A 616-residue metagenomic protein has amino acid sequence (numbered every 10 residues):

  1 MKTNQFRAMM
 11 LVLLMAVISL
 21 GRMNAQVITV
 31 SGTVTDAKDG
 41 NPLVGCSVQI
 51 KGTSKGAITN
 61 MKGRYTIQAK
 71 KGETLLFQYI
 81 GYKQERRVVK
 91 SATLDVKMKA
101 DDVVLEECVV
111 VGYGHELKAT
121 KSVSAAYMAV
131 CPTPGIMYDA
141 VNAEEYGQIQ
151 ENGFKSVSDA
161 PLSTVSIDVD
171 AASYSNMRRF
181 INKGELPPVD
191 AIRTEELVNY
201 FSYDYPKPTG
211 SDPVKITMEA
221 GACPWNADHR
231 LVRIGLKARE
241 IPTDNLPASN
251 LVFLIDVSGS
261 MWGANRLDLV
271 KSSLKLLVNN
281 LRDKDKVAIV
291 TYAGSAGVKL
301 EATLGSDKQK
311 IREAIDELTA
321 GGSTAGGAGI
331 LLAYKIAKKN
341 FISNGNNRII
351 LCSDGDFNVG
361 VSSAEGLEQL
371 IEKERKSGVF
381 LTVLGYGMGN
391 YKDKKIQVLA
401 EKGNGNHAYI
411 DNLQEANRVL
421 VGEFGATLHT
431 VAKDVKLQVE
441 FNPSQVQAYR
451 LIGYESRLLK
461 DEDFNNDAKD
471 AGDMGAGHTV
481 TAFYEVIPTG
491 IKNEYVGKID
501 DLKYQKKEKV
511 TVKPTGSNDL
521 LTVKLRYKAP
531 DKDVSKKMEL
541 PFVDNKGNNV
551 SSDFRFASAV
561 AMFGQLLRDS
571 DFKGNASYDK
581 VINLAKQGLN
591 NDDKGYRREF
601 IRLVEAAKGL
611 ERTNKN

Functional and structural regions predicted by a protein language model:
I28-V30, A37-G52, K71, A119-K121: Short, ordered, surface-exposed loop/turn motifs in non-cytosolic proteins
V30-D36, G63, V96, V439: A short, amphipathic beta-strand motif
T33-T35, Q49, Q78-I80, T93-G153: Short, acidic, small-residue-rich periplasmic hinge/interaction motif at the N-terminus of Gram-negative outer-membrane
T53-R64: Short, acidic Ser/Thr/Gly-rich low-complexity loop/linker segments typical of extracellular and cell-surface proteins
K62-Q68, Q84, L94: Short, surface-exposed beta-strand/beta-hairpin micro-motifs centered on an aromatic residue
K71-G81, Y174-R179, A400: A short, solvent-exposed beta-strand micro-motif common in secreted/extracellular proteins
S156-D159, A172-F180, V431-K433, Y454-V480 (+1 more regions): Long, acidic serine/threonine- and proline-rich intrinsically disordered regions
K215-V435, E462, E494-K513, N591 (+2 more regions): Exposed acidic/Ser/Thr-rich ligand/metal-binding surfaces
